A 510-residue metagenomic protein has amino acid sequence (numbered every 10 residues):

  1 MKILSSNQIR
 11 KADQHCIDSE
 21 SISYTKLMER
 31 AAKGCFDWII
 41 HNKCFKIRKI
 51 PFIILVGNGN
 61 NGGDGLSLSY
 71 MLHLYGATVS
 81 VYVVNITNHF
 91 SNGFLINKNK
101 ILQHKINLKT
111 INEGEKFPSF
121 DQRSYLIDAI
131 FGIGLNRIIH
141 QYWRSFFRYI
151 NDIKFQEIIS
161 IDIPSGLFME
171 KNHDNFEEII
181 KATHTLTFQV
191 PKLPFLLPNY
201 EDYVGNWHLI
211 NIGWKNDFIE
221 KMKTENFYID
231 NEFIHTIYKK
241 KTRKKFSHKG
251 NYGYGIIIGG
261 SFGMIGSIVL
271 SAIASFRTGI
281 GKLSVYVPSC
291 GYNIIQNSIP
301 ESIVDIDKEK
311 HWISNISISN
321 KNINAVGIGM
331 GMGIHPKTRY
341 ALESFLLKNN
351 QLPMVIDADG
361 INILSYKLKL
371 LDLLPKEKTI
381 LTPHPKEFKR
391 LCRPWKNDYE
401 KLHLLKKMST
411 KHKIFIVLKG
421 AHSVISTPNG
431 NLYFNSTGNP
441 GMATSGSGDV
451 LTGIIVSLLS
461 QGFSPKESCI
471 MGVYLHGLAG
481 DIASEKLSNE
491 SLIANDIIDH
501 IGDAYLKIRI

Functional and structural regions predicted by a protein language model:
M1-N85, S91, H184, L196-M354 (+2 more regions): Small-residue (G/A/S/T)-rich helix-start motifs and N-terminal tracts that mark the onset
S69-N151, N293-D307, N315-I318, N322: N-terminal small/polar loop signature for handling phosphorylated ligands or for N-terminal nucleophile
Y82, Y142-P164, K348-K367: Short, acidic/small-residue loops that bind anionic groups at enzyme active sites
G93, I138-H140, N172-H173, C392-K396: Short, solvent-exposed loop/turn segments at secondary-structure boundaries
N97-T110, D152, K221-Y238: Short coil-to-helix leader/linker segments, especially the first N-terminal amphipathic alpha-helix with its helix
K105-I106, I153-Q156, K411-I414: A structural motif corresponding to the C-terminal end of an alpha-helix and its immediate exit/capping segment
E113-K116, I163-M169, L193, K310-W312 (+1 more regions): Short acidic loop-to-helix transition motifs that present clustered carboxylates
R123-Y125, I130-F227: Internal gly/pro-rich beta-alpha loop/helix module that stabilizes soluble enzyme cofactors or their anionic handles
